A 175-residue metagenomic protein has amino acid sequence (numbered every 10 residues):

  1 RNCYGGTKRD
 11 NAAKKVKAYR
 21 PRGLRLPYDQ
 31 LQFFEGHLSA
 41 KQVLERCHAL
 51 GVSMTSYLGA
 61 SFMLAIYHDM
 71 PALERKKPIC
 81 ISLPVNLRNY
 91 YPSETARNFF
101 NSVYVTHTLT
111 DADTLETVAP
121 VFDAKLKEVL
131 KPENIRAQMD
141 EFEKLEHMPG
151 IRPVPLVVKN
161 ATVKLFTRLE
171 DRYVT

Functional and structural regions predicted by a protein language model:
R1-Q32, H37: Short amphipathic alpha-helices and their capping loops
G5, M63, K127: Residue-level marker of positions within ordered structural domains that often coincide with functionally constrained
D10-V16, F34-S39, Y57, N134-Q138 (+1 more regions): Short low-complexity stretches enriched in small and charged residues
A13-K14, E45, A49, P120 (+2 more regions): Polar/charged alpha-helical tracts
G23-H37, R46-A49, L87-P92, Y104-D113: Acyl-group handling in specialized metabolite and lipid biosynthesis
F33-L73: Acyl activation and transfer enzymes in specialized metabolism, enriched for ANL adenylate-forming modules
Y67-T175: Acyl-thioester-dependent acyl-group transfer interface
